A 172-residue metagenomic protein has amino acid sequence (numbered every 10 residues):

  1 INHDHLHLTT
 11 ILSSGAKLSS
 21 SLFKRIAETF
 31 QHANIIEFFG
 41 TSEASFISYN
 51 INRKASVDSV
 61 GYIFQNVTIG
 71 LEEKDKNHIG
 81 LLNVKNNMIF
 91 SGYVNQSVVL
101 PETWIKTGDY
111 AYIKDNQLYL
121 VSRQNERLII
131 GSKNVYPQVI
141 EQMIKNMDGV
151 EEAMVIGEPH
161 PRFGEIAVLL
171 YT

Functional and structural regions predicted by a protein language model:
N2-S56, T68: Gly/Ser/Thr-rich phosphate-binding loop
I35-S42, G61-I63, I156-E158: Beta-strand->loop->alpha-helix junctions that form or flank phosphate-binding loops in nucleotide-handling enzymes
G40, G80, N86, G92 (+1 more regions): AMP-binding/adenylate-forming catalytic core of the ANL superfamily
V57, I69-E72, D109-I113, V155: A structural signal for short hydrophobic beta-strand segments in well-ordered beta-sheet cores
Y62-N66, K74-E102, K133-V135: Conserved ATP/PPi-binding loop(s) of AMP-dependent carboxylate-activating enzymes
